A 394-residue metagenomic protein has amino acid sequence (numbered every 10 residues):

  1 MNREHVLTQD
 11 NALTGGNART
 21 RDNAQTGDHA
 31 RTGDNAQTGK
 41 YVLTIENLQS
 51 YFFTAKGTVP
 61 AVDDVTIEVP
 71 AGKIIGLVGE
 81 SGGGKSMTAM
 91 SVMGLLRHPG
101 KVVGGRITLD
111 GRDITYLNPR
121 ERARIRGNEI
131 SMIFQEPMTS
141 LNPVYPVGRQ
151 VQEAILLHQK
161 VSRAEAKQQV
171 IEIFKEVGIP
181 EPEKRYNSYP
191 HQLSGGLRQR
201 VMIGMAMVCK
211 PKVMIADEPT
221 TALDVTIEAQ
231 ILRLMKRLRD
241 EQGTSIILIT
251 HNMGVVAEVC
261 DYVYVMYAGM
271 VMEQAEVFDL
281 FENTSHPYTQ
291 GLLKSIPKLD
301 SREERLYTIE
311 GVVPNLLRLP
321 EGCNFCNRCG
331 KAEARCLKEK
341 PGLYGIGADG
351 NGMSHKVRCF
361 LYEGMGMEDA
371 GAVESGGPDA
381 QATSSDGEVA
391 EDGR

Functional and structural regions predicted by a protein language model:
T38-V42, Y51-D64, L95-K101, N118-E121 (+3 more regions): A short, flexible loop at the N-terminus of ABC-type nucleotide-binding domains that lies
V78-G79: The feature captures the beta-strand-to-loop junction immediately N-terminal to the Walker
G94, I215-P219, L223-R305: P-loop NTP-binding/switch modules centered on Walker-like glycine-rich loops
V102-D113: Conserved ABC transporter NBD signature motif
D113, E165-K184, L293: Conserved ABC ATPase "signature" region
P180-E183, Q274-A382: Short catalytic/signature loops enriched in Gly
V208-K212: A short, proline-enriched helix->beta-strand linker immediately N-terminal to the Walker B motif in ABC-type P-loop
